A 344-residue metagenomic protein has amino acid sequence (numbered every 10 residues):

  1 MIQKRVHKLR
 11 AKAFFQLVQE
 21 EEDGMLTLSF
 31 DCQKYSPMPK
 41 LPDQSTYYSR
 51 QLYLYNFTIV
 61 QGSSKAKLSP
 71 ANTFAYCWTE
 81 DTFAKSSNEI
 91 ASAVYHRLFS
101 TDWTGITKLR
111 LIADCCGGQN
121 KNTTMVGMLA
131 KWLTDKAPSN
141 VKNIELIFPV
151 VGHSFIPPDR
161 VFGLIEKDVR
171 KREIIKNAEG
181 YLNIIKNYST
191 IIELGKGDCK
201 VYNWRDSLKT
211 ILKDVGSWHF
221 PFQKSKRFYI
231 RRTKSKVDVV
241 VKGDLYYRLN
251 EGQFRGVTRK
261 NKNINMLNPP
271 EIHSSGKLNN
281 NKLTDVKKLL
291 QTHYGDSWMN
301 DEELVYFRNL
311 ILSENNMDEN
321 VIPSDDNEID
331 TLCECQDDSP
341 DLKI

Functional and structural regions predicted by a protein language model:
M1-I344: Extended mixed-charge, aromatic/glycine-enriched low-complexity segments
